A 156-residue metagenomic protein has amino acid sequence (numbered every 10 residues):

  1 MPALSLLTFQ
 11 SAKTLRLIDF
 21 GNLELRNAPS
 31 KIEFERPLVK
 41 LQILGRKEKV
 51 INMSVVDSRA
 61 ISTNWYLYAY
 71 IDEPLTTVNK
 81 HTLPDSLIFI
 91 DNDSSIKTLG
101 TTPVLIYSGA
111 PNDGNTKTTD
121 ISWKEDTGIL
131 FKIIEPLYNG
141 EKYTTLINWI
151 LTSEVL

Functional and structural regions predicted by a protein language model:
M1-L4: Short, aromatic- and glycine-rich surface loops/edge beta-strands on solvent-exposed regions
L6-S95, T102, Y107-N112, T116-L156: N-terminal small/polar-rich segments of proteins
